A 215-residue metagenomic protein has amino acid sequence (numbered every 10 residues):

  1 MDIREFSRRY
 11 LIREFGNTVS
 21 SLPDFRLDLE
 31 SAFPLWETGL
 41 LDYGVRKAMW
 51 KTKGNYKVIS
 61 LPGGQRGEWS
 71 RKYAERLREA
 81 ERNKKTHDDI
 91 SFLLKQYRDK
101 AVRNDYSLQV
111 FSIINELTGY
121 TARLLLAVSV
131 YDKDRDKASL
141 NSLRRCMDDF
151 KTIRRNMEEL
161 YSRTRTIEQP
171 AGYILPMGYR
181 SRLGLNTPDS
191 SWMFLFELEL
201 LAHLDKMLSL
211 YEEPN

Functional and structural regions predicted by a protein language model:
M1-N215: Substrate-binding groove of N-acetylhexosamine-processing glycoside hydrolases
